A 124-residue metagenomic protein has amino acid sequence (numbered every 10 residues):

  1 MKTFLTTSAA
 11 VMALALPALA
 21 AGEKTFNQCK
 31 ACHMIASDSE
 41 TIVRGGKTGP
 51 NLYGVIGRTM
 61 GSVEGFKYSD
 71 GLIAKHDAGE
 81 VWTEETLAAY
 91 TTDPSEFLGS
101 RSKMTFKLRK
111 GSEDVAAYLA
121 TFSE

Functional and structural regions predicted by a protein language model:
K2-A10: Sec-dependent signal peptide recognition, specifically the positively charged N-region followed immediately by
A10, A15-P17: N-terminal signal peptide c-region/cleavage motif recognized by signal peptidases
A18-L52: Sequence/structural segment immediately N-terminal to covalent heme-attachment motifs in c-type and related
N27-S37, G57, D77, T92-E96 (+1 more regions): Sec-exported extracytoplasmic/periplasmic mature domains
T41, E64-G65, G99-K103: Short, hydrophobic secondary-structure boundary micro-motifs
N51, G71, K103: Conserved beta-strand positions that form and line the central face of beta-propeller blades
G57-H76: Short Fe-S-cluster ligation motifs
E80-E124: C-terminal capping alpha-helices of c-type cytochrome domains
